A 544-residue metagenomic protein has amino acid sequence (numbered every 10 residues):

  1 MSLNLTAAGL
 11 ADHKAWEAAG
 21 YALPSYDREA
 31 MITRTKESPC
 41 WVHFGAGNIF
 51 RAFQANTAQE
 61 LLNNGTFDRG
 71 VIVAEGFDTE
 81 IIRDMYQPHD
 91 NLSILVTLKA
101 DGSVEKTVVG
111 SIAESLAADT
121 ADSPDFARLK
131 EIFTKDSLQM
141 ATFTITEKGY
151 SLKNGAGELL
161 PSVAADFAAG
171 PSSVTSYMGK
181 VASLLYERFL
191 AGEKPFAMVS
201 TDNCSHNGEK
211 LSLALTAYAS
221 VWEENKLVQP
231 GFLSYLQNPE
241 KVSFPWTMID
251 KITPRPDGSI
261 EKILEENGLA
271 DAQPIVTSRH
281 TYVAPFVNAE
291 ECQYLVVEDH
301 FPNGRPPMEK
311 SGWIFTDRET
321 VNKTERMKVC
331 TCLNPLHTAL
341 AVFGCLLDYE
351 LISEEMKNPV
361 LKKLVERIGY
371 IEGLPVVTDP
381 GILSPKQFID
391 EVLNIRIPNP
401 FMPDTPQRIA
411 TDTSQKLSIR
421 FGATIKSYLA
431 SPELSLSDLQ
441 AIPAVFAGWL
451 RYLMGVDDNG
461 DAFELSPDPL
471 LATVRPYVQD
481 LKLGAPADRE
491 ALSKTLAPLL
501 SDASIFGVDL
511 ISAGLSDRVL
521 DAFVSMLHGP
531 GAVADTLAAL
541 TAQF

Functional and structural regions predicted by a protein language model:
M1-F44, N48-F544: Substrate/ligand-engaging "lid" and interaction regions
